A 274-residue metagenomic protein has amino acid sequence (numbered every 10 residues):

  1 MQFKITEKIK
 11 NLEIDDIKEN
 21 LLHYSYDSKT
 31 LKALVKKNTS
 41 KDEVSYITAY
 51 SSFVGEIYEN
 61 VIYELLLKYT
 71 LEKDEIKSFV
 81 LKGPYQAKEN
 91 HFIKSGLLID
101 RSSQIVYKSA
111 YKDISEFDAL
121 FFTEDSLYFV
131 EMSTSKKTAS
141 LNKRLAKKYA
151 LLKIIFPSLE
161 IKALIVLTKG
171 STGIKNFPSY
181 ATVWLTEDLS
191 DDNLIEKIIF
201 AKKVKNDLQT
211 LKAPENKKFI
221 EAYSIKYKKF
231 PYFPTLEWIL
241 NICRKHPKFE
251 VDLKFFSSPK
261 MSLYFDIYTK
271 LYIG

Functional and structural regions predicted by a protein language model:
M1-G274: Intrinsically disordered, low-complexity Ser/Thr/Pro/Gly-rich regulatory segments
